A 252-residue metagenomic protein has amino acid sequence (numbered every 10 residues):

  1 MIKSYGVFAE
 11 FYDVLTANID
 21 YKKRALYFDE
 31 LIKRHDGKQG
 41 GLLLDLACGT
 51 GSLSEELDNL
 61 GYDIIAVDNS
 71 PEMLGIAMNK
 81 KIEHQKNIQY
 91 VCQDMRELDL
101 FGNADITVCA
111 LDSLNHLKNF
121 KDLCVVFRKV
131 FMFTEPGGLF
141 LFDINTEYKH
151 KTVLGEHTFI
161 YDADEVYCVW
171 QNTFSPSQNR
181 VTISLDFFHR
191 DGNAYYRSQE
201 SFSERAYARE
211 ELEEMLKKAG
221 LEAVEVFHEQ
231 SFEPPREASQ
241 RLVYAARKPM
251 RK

Functional and structural regions predicted by a protein language model:
M1-Q39: Conserved class I S-adenosyl-L-methionine
Q39-A47: Conserved class I S-adenosyl-L-methionine
L44, G51-E97: Class I SAM-dependent methyltransferase SAM/SAH-binding core
D99-I106: A short acidic, Gly/Pro-enriched loop at the edge of an enzyme's catalytic core that lines a small-molecule cofactor
C124-P136: A short glycine-rich, Lys/Arg-flanked "PGG" loop and its adjoining helix->strand segment in the class I
L141-M215: SAM-dependent methyltransferase
S203-K252: C-terminal lobe and adjacent flexible extensions of AdoMet/dcAdoMet transferase-like proteins
